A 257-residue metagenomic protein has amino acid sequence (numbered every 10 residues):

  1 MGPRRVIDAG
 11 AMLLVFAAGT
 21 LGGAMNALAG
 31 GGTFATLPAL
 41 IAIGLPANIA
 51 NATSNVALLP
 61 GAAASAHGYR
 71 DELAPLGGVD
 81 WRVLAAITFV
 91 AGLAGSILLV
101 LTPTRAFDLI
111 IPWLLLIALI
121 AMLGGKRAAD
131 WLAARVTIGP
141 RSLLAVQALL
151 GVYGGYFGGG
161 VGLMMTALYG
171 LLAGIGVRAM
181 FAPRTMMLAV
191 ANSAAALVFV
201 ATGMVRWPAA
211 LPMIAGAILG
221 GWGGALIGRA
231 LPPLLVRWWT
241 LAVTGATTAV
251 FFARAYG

Functional and structural regions predicted by a protein language model:
G2-P46, L132-F181, L188, L211: Selected transmembrane alpha-helices and immediately adjacent juxtamembrane segments of polytopic inner-membrane
A11, L45-P60, F107-L115, V152-G159 (+1 more regions): Structural signature of hydrophobic alpha-helical transmembrane segments
M12, N55, I111-L115, L119 (+3 more regions): Residues within membrane-spanning alpha-helices of integral membrane proteins, especially the hydrophobic core/packing
T20-A24, A39, A66, L93-I97 (+6 more regions): Alpha-helical transmembrane segments of multipass membrane proteins
A42, A47, A85-L93, A118 (+3 more regions): Small-residue-rich segments of transmembrane alpha-helices in multi-pass membrane proteins, especially helix faces
L45-N55, G77-V83, G174-T185: Membrane-interface alpha-helices at helix entry/exit sites of multi-pass transporters
T53-A106, N192-L235, W239-A242: Selective hydrophobic functional segments
A63-A74, S96, T104, W113-I138 (+1 more regions): Transmembrane helix exit motif
